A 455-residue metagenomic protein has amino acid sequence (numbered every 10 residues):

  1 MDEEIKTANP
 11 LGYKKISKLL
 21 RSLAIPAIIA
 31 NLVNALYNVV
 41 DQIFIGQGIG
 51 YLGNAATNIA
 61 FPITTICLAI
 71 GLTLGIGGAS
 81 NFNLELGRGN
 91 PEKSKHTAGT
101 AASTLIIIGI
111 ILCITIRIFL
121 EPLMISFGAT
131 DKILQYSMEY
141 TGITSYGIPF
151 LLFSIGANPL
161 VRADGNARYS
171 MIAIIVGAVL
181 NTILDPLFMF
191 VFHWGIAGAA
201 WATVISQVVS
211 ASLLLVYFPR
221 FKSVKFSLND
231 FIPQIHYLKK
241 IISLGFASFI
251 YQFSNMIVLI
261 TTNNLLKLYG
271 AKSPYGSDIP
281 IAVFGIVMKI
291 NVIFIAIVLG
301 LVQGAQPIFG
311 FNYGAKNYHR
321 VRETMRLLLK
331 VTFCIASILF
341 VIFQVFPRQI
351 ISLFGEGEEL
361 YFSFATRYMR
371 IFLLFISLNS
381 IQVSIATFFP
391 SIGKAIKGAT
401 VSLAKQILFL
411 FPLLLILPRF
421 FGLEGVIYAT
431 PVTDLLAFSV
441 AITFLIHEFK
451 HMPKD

Functional and structural regions predicted by a protein language model:
M1-A24, F82-P149, V191-F246, F309-F375 (+1 more regions): Short alpha-helical transmembrane segments in multi-pass integral membrane proteins
Y13, S17-L36, V40, I63-I70 (+6 more regions): Residue-level signal for short hydrophobic patches within transmembrane helices of multi-pass membrane transporters
S22-D41, I143, S154, G177 (+2 more regions): Transmembrane helical elements of multi-pass membrane transporters/channels
L36-N54, M124-D131, L187-W194, M256-I286 (+4 more regions): Helix-terminus/linker motif at the lipid-water interface of multi-pass membrane proteins
Y51-P62, S137, T141, A200 (+2 more regions): Small-residue hotspots at the loop-to-helix junctions and early N-terminal turns of transmembrane alpha-helices
N54-I114, L151-S170, V283-P347, N379-V401: Small-residue-rich hydrophobic transmembrane alpha-helices
I66, N181-D185, A211-L215, I293 (+3 more regions): Hydrophobic transmembrane alpha-helices of multi-pass small-molecule transporters
G75, T144-R162, S170-N181, A199-L214 (+4 more regions): Short runs within selected transmembrane alpha-helices of multi-pass transporters and secretion channels
